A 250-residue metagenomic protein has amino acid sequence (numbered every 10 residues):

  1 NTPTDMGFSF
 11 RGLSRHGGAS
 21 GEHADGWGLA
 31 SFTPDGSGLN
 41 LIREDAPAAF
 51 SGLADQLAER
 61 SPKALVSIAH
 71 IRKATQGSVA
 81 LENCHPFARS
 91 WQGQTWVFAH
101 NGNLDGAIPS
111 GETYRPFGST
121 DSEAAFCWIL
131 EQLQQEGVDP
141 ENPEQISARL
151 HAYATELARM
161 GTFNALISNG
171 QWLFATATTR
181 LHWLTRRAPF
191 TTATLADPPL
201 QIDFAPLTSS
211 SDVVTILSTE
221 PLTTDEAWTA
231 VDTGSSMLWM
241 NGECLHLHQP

Functional and structural regions predicted by a protein language model:
N1-G52, A193, S235-L238, C244-P250: Extreme N-terminus nucleophile/cap motif
E44-L57, I71-G93, S110-E112: Short acidic (Asp/Glu) patches
W96-G106: Conserved beta-strand-loop-short alpha-helix elements that form and flank the Mn2+/Mg2+-coordinating active site
L104, S168, G234: Glycine-rich phosphate/ribose-binding loops and adjacent secondary-structure elements that form binding surfaces
G106-I108, T113-E136: Glycine-rich phosphate-binding loop plus the immediately following alpha-helix
D121, T179-I202: Gly/Ser/Thr-rich active-site loops/lids in small-molecule metabolic enzymes that frequently grip phosphoryl groups
D139-T179: Catalytic core of PPM/PP2C metal-dependent serine/threonine phosphatase domains
T192-S235: A conserved acidic, glycine/proline-rich C-terminal tail/linker
